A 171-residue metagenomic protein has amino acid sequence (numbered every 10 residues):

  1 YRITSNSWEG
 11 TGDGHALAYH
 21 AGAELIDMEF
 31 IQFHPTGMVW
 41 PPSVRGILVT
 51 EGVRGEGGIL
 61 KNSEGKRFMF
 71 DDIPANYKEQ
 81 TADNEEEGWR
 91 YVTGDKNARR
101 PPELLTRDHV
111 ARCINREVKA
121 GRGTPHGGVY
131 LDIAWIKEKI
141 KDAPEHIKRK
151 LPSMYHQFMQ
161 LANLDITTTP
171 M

Functional and structural regions predicted by a protein language model:
Y1-T11: Catalytic-site beta-strand/loop segments enriched in glycine and acidic/polar residues
A18: Acidic, metal-coordinating catalytic segment for phosphate/diphosphate chemistry, firing primarily on the Nudix
A23-Q160, L164-I166: An anion/pyrophosphate-binding glycine-rich loop and adjacent beta-alpha core in soluble alpha-beta enzymes
P170-M171: Active-site Gly/Thr loop motif
